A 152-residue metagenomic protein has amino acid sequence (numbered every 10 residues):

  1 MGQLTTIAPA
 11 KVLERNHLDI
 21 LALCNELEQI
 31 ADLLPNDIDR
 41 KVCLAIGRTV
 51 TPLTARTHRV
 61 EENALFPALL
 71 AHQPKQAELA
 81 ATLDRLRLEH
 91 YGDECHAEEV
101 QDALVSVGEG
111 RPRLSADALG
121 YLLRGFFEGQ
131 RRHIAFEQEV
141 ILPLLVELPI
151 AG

Functional and structural regions predicted by a protein language model:
M1-G152: Small-residue-biased structural context
